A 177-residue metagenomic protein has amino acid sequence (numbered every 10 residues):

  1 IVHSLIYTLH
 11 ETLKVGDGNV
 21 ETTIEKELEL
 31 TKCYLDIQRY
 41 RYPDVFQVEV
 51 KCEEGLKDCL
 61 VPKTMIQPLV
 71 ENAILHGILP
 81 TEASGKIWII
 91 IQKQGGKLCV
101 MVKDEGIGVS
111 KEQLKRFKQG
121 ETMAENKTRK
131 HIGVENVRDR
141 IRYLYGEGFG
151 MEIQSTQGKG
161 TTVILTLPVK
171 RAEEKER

Functional and structural regions predicted by a protein language model:
I1-Q154, T162: Two-component histidine phosphotransfer core
Q92, E173-E176: Gram-positive cell-envelope targeting signals
T161-K170: Short C-terminal beta-strand
